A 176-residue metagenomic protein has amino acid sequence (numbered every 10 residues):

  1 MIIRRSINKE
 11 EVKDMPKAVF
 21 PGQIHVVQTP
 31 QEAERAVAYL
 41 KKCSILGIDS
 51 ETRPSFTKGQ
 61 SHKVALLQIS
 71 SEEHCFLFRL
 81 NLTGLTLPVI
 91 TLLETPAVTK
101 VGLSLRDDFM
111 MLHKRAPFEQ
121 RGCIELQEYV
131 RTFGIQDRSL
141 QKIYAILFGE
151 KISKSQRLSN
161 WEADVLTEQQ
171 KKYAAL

Functional and structural regions predicted by a protein language model:
M1-L46, R115, L126, Q169: N-terminal accessory regions of nucleic-acid-interacting proteins
Q23, T95-K100: Short active-site oxyanion
R35-A36, G84-P96: Short, basic/hydrophobic alpha-helical segments
L40, I45-K58: Short acidic, Gly/Ser-rich segments with clustered Asp/Glu that frequently serve as metal-coordination loops in enzyme
G47, V98-L105: Acidic beta-strand-to-loop metal/phosphate-binding motif
F56-E73: A short alpha/beta connector and helix-capping loop motif
I124-I146: Short alpha-helix plus adjacent loop in nuclease-associated cores
A145-L176: Acidic, Mg2+-coordinating catalytic module of metal-dependent nucleases/exonucleases that use a two-metal-ion mechanism
